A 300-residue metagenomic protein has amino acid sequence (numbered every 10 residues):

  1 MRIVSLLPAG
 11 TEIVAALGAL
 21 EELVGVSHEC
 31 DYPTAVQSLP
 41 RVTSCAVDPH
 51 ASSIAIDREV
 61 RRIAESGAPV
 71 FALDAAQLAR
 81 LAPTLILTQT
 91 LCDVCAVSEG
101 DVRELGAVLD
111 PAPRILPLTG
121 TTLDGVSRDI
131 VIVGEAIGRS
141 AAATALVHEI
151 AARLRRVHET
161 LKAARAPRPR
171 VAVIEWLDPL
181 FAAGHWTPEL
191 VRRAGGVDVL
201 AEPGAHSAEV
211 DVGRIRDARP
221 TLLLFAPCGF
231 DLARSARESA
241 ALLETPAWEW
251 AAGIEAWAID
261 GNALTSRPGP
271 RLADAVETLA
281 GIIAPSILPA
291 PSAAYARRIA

Functional and structural regions predicted by a protein language model:
M1-A300: N-terminal ligand-binding lobe of clamshell/alpha-beta domains
